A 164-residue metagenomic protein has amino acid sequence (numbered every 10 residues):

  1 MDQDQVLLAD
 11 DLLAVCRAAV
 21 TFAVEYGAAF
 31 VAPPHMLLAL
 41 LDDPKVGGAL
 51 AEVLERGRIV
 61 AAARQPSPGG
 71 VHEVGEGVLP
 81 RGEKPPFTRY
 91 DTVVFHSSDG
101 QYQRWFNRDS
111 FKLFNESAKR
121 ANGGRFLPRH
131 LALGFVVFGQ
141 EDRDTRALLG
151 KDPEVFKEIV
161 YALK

Functional and structural regions predicted by a protein language model:
M1-K164: Histone-fold recognition with a strong bias for associated Lys/Arg-rich disordered tails
